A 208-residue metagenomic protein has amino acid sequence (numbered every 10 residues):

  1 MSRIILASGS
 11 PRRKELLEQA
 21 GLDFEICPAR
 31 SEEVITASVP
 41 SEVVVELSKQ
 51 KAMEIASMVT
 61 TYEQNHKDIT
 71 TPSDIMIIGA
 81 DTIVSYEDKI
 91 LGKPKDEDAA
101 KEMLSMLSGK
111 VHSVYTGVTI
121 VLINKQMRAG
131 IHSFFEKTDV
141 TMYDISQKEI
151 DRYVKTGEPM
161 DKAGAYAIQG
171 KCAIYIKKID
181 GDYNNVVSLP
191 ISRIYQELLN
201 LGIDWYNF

Functional and structural regions predicted by a protein language model:
S2-I5, E18, I26, P40-F208: Anionic-ligand binding patches
L6-S10: Glycine-rich beta-to-alpha transition loops that act as phosphate-gripper elements at the mouths of alpha/beta enzyme
R12-K14: Short, glycine/polar-rich helix-capping loops at beta-to-alpha or helix-loop-helix junctions that flank or form
E25-E33: A short beta-strand-loop structural module common to alpha/beta enzyme folds
I35-V39: Short, charged, surface-exposed secondary-structure boundary motifs
